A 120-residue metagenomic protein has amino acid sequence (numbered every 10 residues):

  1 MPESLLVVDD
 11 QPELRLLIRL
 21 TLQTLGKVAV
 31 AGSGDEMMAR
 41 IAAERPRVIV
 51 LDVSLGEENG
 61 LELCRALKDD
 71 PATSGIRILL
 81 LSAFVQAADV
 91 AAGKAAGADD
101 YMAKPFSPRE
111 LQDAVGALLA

Functional and structural regions predicted by a protein language model:
L16-Q23: Charged docking surfaces used in two-component/phosphorelay signaling
L25-S33, R40: Short hydrophobic/Thr-rich beta-strand motif most characteristic of the beta2 strand and flanking loop of CheY-like
S33, N59-E62: Acidic catalytic/metal-coordinating carboxylates
E44-V50, L55: Active-site beta3 strand of CheY-like receiver
G56, Q86, P105: The feature encodes the CheY-like receiver
E62, V85-D100, D113: Alpha4 helix (beta4-alpha4-beta5 surface) of REC/receiver domains from two-component response regulators
F106-V115: C-terminal output helix
